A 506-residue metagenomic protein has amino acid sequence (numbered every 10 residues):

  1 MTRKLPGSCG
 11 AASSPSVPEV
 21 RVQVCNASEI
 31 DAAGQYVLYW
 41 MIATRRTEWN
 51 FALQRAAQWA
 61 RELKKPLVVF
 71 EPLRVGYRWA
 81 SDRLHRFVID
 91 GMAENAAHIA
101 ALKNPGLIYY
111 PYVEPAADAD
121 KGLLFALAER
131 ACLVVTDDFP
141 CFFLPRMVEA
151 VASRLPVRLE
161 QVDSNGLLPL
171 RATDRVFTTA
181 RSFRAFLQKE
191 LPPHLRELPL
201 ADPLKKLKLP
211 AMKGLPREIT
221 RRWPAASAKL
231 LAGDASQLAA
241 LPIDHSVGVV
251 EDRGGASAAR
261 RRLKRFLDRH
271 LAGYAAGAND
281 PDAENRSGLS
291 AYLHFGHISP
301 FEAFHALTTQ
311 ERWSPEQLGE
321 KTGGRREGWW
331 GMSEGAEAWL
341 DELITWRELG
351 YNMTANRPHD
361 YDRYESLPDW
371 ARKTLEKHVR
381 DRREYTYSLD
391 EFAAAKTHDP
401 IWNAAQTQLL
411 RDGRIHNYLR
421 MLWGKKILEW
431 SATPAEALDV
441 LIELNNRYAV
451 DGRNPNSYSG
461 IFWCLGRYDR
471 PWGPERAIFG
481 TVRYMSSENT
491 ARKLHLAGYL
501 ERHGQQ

Functional and structural regions predicted by a protein language model:
M1-K206, P210, T407, R411 (+2 more regions): Trp/Phe/Arg-rich N-terminal binding region typifying the photolyase-homology
E19-V20, F87-V88, V250-G255, D369-W370: Short acidic/polar alpha-helix capping motifs at helix-coil junctions
E29-A33, A52, V68-L73, N95 (+8 more regions): Short amphipathic alpha-helical segments, especially helix-boundary/capping motifs
A32-A33, P169, V176-S366, G498-Q506: Glycine/tryptophan-enriched, flexible segments
D280-A497: Active-site-proximal binding-pocket segments
